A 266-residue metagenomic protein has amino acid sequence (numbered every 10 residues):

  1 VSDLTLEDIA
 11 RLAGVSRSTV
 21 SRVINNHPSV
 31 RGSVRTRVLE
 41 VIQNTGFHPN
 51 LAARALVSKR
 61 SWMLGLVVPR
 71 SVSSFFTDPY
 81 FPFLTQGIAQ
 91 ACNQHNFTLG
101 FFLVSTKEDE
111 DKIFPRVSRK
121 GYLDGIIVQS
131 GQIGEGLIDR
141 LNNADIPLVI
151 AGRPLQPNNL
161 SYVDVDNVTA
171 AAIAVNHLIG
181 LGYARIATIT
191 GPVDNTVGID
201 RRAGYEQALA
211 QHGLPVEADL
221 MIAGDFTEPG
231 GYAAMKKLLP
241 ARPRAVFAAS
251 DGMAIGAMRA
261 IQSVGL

Functional and structural regions predicted by a protein language model:
V1, M63-V67, S71-N176, G180 (+1 more regions): Alpha-helical recognition/docking segments in bacterial nutrient-uptake and carbohydrate-utilization systems
V1-W62: N-terminal helix-turn-helix DNA-binding module of bacterial transcription factors
D3, P49-N50, E110-K112, G134-E135 (+2 more regions): Structural motif corresponding to alpha-helix initiation and N-cap regions
L6, R17, R35, A53 (+6 more regions): A general structural signal for well-ordered alpha-helical segments in protein cores
L12, N44, G87-F97, N142-I150 (+1 more regions): Bacterial carbohydrate/catabolite-sensing allosteric modules
S16, W62, L123-D124, Y183-R185 (+1 more regions): Short acidic/polar active-site loop segments enriched in Thr and Asp
H27, K59, S74, D109 (+3 more regions): Generic structural signal for helix capping and beta-alpha/helix-loop junctions
